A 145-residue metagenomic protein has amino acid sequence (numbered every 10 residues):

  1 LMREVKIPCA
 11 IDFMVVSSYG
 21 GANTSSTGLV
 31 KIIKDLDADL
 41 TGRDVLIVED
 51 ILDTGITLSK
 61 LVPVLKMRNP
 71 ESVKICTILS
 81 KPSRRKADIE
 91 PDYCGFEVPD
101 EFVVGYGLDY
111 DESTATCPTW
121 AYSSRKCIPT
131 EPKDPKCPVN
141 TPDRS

Functional and structural regions predicted by a protein language model:
L1-S145: PRPP-associated nucleotide enzymes
